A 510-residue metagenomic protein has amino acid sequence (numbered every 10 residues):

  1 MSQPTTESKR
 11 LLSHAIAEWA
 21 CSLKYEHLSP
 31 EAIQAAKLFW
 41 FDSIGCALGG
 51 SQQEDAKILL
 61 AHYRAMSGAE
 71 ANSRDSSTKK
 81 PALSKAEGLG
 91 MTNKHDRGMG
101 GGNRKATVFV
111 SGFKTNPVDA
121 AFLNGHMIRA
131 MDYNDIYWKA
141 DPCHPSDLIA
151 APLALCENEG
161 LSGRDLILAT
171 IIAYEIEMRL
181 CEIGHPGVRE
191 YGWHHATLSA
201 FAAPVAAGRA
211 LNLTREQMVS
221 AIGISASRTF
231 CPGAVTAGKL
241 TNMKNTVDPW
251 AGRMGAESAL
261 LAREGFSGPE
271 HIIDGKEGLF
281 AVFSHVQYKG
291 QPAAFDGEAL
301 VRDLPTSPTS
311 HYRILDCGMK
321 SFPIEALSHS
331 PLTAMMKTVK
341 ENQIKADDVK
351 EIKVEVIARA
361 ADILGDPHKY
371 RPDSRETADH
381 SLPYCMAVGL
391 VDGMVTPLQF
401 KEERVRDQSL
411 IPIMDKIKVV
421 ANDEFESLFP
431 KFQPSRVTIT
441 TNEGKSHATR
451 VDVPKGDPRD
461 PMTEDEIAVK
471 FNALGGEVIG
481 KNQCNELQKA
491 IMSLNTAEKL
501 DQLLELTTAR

Functional and structural regions predicted by a protein language model:
M1-N72, N93-P142, L240-R253, L260-R510: Terminal-appendage/accessory-domain detector
S73-K85, L89: N-terminal basic, low-structured, amphipathic or hydrophobic segments
G125-C181: Hydrophobic alpha-helical hairpins/lids featuring a short glycine-rich hinge
S146-A154, L198, A202-A206, S330-T333 (+1 more regions): Short amphipathic alpha-helical face segments that pack within enzyme cores and frequently flank/anchor catalytic
C156-E257, E264, P269-K276: Glycine-rich, mobile lid/loop segments that gate access to catalytic sites or pores
